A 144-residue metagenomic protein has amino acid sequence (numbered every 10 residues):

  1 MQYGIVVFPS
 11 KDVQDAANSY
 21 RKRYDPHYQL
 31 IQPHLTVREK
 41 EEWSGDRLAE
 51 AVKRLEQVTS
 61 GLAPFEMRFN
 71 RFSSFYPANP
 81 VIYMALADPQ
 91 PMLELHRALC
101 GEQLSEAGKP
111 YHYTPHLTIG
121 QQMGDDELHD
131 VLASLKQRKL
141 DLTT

Functional and structural regions predicted by a protein language model:
M1-E66, S74, D88-T143: Basic, often amphipathic N-terminal segments
N70: Portal/gating segments that form or line small-molecule/metal binding sites
N79-D88: Short, low-order "capping/linker" segments at domain edges
